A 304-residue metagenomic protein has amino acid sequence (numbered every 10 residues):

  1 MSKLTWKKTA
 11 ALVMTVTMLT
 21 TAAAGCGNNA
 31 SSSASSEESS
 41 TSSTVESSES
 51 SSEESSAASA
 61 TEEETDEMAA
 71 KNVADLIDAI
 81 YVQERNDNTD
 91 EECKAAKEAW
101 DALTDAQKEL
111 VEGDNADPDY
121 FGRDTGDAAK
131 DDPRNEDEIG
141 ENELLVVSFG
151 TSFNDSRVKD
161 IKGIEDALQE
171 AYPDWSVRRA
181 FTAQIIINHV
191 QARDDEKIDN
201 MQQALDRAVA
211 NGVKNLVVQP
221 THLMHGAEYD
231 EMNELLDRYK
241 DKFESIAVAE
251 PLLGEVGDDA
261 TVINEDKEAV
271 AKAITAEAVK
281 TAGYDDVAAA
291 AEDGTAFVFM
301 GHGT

Functional and structural regions predicted by a protein language model:
M1-V13: Bacterial Sec-dependent N-terminal signal peptides
K7-K8, T20-T21, S31, E54-A57 (+1 more regions): Short, intrinsically disordered, low-complexity terminal segments
M14-A22: Hydrophobic core
A24-E37, T44-V45: Bacterial lipoprotein signal-peptidase II cleavage site
E37-T41, V45-E46, E53-A57, E62: Intrinsically disordered, low-complexity segments used as extracellular stalks/linkers and nuclear/regulatory IDRs
A60-D124: Beta-rich interaction/scaffold domains
E67, D117-T304: Extended amphipathic ligand-handling, pore-lining, and cofactor/metal-binding catalytic surfaces
